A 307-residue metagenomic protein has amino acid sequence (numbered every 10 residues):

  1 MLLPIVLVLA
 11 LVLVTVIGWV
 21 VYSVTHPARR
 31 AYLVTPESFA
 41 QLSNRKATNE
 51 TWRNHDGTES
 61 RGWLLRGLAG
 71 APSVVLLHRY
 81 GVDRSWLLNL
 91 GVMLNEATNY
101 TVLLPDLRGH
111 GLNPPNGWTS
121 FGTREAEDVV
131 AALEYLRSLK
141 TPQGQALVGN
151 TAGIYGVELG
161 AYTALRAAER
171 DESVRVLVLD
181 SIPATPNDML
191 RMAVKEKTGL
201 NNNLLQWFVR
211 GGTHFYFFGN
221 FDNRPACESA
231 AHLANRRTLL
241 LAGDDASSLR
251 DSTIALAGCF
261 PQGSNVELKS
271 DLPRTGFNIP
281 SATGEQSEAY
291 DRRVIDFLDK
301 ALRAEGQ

Functional and structural regions predicted by a protein language model:
L2-R53: An N-terminal hydrophobic leader/cap segment in hydrolases
W52, R61-W63, G211-G306: Serine-hydrolase catalytic core
A71-R79: Short beta-strand element of the alpha/beta-hydrolase
Y80-L94, S252: The serine-hydrolase catalytic nucleophile loop
L94-P115: Conserved alpha/beta-hydrolase
T119-Q143: Alpha/beta-hydrolase active-site loop
P142-E158: Alpha/beta-hydrolase fold nucleophile elbow
R166-G219, A231, D251: Hydrolase active-site cap/lid region
